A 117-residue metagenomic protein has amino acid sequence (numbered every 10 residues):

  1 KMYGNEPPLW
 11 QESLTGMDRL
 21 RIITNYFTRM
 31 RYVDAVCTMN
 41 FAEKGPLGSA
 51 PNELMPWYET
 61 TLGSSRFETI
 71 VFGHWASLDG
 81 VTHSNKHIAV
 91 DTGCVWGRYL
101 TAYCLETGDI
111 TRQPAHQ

Functional and structural regions predicted by a protein language model:
K1-Q117: Feature recognizes metal-dependent phosphohydrolase scaffolds
